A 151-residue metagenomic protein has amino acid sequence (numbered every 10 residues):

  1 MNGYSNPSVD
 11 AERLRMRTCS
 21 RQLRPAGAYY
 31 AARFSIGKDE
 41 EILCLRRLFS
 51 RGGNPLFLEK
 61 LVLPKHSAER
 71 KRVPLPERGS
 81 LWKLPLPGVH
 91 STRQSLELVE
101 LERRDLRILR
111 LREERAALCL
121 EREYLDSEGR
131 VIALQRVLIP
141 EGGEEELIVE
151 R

Functional and structural regions predicted by a protein language model:
M1-E41, H66-H90, E145-R151: HTH-adjacent hinge/linker in prokaryotic transcriptional regulators
L14-R17, C44-R46, R51, P55-L61 (+1 more regions): A short glycine-rich, His/Asp/Glu-containing loop-to-beta-strand
R24, S50, V62-P64, V99 (+2 more regions): Solvent-exposed residues in well-ordered beta-strands and their adjoining turns, especially edge/terminal strands
D39-G52, L118-L125: A short beta-strand signature
P55-L56, V89-S91: Short, structured loop/turn "capping" segments at alpha-beta junctions
L58-S67, Q135-E144, E150: A short, surface-exposed beta-strand/turn
T92, E97-S127, V131-L138: Extended hydrophobic
